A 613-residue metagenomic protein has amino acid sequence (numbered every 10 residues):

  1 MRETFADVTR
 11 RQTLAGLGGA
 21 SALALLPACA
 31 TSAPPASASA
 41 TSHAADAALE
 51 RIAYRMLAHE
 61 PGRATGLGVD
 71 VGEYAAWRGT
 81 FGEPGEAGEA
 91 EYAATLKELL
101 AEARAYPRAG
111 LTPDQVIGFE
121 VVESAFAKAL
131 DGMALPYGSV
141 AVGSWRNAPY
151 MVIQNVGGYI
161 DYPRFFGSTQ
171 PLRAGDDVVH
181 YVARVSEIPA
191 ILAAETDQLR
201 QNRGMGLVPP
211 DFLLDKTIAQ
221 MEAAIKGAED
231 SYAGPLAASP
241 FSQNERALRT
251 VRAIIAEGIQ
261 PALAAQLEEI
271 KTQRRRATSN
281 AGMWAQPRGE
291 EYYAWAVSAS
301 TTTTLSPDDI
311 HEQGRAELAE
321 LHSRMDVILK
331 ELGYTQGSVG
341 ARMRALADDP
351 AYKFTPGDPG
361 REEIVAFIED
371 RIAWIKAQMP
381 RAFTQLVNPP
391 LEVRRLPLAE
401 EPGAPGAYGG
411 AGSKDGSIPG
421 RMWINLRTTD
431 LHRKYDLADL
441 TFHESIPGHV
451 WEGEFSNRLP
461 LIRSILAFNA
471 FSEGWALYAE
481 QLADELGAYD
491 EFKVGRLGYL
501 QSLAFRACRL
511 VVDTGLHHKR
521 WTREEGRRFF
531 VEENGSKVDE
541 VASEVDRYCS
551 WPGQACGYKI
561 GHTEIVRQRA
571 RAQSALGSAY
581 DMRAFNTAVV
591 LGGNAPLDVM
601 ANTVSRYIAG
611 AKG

Functional and structural regions predicted by a protein language model:
M1-T9, G19-P27: N-terminal secretory signal peptides
R10-R11, R569: Short, cationic motifs built from Arg/Lys/His that form the positively charged side of catalytic pockets
A15-L17: Sec-dependent N-terminal signal peptides
A30-G613: N-terminal maturation segment of proteins
